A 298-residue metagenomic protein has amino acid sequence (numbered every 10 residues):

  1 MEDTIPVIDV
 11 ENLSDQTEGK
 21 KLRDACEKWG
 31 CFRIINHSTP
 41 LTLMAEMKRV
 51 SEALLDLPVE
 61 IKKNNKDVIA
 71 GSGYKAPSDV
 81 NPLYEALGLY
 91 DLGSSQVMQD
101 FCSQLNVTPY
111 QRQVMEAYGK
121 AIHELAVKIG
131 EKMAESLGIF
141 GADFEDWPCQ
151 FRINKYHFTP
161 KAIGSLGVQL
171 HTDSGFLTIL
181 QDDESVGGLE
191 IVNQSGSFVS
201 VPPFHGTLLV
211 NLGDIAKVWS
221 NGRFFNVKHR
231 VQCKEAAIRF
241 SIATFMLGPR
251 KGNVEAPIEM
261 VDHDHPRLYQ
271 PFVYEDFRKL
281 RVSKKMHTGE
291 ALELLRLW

Functional and structural regions predicted by a protein language model:
M1-W298: Peripheral, non-catalytic segments flanking oxidoreductase cores
